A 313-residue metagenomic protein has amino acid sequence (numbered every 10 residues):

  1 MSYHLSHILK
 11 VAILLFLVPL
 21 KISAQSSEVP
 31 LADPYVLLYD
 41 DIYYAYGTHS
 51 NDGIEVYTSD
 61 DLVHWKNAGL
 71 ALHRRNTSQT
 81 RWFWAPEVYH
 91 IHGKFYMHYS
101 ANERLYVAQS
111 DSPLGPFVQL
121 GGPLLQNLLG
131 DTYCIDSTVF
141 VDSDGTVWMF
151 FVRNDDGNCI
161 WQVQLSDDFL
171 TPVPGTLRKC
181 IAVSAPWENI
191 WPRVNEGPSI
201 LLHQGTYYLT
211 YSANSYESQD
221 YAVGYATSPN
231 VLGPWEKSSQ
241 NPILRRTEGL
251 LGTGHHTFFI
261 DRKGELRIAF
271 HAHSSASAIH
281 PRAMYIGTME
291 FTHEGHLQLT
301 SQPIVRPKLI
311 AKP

Functional and structural regions predicted by a protein language model:
H4-L14, K21: Sec-dependent signal peptide recognition, specifically the positively charged N-region followed immediately by
I22-P313: Carbohydrate-active catalytic/glycan-binding domains of CAZyme proteins, especially the secreted or lumenal ectodomains
